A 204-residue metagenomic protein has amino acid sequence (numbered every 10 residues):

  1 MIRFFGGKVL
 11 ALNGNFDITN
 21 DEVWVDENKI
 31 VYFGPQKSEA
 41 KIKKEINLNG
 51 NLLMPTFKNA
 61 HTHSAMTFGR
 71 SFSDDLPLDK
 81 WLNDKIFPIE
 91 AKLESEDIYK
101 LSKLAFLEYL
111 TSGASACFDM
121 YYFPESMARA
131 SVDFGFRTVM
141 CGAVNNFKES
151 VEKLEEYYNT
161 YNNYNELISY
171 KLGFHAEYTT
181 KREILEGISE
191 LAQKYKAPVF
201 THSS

Functional and structural regions predicted by a protein language model:
M1-K41, N51-L52: N-terminal metal-binding scaffold of metallo-dependent hydrolase/deaminase domains
I2-G6, E39-K80, K103, L107 (+1 more regions): Replace "His-x-His-based motif
G6-G7, E27, L48-N49, S102 (+3 more regions): Fold-independent oxyanion-binding glycine-rich loops and adjacent beta-strand/coil segments at enzyme active sites
H63, Y122, V144: Flexible loop residues that form catalytic and substrate-binding hotspots at small-molecule/glycan-binding clefts
F68-K100, F134-V139, N162: Active-site gating loops and adjacent loop-to-helix segments of metal-dependent hydrolytic enzymes
E94-F106, Y121-S126, E149-Y157: Short, acidic/polar
S115-A116: Short acidic/polar active-site loop segments enriched in Thr and Asp
S126-S204: Metal-coordinating catalytic core of metallo-dependent amide/deamination hydrolases
